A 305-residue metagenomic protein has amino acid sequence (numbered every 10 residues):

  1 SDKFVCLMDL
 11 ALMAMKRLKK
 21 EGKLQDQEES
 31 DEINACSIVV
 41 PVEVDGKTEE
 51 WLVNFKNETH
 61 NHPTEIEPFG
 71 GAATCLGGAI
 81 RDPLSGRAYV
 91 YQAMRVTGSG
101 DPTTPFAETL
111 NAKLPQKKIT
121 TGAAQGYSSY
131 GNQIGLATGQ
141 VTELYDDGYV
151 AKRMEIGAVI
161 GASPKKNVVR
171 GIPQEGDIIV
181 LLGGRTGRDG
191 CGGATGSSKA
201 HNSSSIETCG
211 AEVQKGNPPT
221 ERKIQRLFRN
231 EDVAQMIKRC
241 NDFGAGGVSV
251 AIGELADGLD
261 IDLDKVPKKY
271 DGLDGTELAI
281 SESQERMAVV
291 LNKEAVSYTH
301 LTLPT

Functional and structural regions predicted by a protein language model:
S1-H201, E207-T220, F228-Q235, L259 (+4 more regions): Core nucleic-acid recognition elements
T59, A245, T305: Short, glycine/acidic-enriched loop or turn micro-motifs at the edges of active sites
P219-Q284: Active-site-proximal betaalpha loop/short-helix elements that scaffold phosphoryl/nucleotidyl transfer chemistry
F243, V290-K293: Conserved residues at beta->alpha junctions
R286-A288: Short aromatic/hydrophobic contact patches that present stacked aromatics for nucleic-acid/ligand binding
E294-Y298: Short, conserved charged micro-motifs
T299-T305: Conserved small/polar residues in nucleotide/adenosyl-binding loops
